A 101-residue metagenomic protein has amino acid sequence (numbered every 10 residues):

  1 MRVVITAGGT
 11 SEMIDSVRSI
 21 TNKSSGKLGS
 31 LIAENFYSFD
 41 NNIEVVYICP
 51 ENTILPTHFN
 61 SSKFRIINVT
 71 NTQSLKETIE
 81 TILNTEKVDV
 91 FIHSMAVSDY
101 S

Functional and structural regions predicted by a protein language model:
M1-S101: A cross-family phosphate/adenosyl-ligand binding-site feature
